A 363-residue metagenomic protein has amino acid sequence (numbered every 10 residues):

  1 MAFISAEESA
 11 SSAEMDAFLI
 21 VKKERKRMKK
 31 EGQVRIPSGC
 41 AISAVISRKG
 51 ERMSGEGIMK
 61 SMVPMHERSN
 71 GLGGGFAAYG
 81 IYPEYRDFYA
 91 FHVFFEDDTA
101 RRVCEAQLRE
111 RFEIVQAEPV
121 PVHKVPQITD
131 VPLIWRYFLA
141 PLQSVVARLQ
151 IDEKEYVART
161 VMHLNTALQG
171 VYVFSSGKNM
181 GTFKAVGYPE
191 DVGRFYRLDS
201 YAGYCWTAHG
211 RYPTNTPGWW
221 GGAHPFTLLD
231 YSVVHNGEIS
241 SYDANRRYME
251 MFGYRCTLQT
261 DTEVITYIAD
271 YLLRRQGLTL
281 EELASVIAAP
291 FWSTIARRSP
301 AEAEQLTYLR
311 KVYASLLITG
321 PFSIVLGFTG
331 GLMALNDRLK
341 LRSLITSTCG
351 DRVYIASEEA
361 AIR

Functional and structural regions predicted by a protein language model:
A2-A17: Intrinsically disordered, low-complexity segments enriched in serine/proline and basic residues
F18-R363: Conserved short alpha-helical segments that host acidic/polar catalytic motifs at enzyme active sites
